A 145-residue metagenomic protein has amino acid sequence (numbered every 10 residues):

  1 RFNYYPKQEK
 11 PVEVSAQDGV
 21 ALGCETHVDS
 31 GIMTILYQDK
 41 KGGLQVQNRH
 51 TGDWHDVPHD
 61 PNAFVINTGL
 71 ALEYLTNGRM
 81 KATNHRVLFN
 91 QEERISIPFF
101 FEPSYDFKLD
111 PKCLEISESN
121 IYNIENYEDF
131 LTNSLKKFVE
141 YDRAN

Functional and structural regions predicted by a protein language model:
R1-N145: C-terminal flanking tails of non-heme Fe-dependent oxygenases
